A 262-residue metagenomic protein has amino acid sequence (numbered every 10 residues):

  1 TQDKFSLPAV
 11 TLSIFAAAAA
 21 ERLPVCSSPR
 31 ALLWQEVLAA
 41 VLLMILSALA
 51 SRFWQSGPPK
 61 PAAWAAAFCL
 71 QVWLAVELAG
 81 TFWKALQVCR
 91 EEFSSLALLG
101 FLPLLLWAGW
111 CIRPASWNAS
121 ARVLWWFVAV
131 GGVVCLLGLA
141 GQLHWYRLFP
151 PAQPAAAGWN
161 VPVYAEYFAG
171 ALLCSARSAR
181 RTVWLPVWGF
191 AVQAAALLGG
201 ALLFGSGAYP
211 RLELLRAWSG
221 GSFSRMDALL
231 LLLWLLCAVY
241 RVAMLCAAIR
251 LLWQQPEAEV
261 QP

Functional and structural regions predicted by a protein language model:
D3, S51, A75-L86, V128-A152 (+1 more regions): Hydrophobic alpha-helical segments and their helix-loop junctions in multi-pass secondary transporters
D3-E21, Q35-M44, A67-T81, A97-G109 (+3 more regions): Hydrophobic, membrane-embedded alpha-helices of multi-pass small-molecule transporters
L23-A31, K84-E91, Q142-P154, Y209: Membrane-interface helix termini and inter-helical loops of multi-pass transporters
L23-P29, K84-R90, L104-L124, S175-S178: Membrane-water interface regions at transmembrane-helix termini and the short interhelical loops of multi-pass membrane
Q55-A62, R113-A121, A176-W184, Q254-V260: Membrane-interface helix-boundary motifs at transmembrane edges
L96-G100, C111-A140: Membrane-interface loop-to-helix entry segments
L185-P210, W253-P262: Loop-to-transmembrane helix boundary motifs in multi-pass membrane proteins
L203-D227: Membrane-interface interhelical connector segments
